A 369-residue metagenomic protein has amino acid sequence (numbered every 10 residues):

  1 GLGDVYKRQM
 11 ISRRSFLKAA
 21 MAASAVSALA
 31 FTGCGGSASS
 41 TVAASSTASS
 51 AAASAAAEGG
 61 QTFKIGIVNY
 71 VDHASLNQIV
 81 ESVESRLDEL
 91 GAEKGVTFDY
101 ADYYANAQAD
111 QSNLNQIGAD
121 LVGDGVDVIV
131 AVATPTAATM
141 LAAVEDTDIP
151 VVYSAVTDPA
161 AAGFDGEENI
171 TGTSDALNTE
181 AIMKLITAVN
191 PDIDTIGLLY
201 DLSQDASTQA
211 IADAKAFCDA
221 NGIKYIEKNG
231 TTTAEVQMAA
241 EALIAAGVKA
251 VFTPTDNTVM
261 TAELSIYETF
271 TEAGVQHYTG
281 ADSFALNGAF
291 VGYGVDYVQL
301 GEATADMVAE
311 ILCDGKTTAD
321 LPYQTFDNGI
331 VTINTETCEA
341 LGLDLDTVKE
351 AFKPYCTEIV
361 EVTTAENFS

Functional and structural regions predicted by a protein language model:
G1-Y6: Short, small-residue-biased leader/transition segments that mark boundaries at the very start of proteins
Q9-S24: N-terminal secretory signal peptides and thylakoid transit peptides that target proteins across membranes
F31-S45: Bacterial lipoprotein signal-peptidase II cleavage site
F63-L90, A101-S112, S203-S207, D256-T261: Extracytoplasmic "Venus flytrap"
I65, V83, G172-N221, T317 (+1 more regions): An alpha-beta-alpha
D102-G163, D256-T271, V275-H277: Beta-alpha junction/loop-to-helix N-cap segments that form part of ligand/metal-binding clefts
A161-T187, N287-E302: Short beta-strand elements at the ligand-binding edges of bilobed clamshell
E310-S369: Hinge/cleft segment of the Venus flytrap/periplasmic-binding protein
